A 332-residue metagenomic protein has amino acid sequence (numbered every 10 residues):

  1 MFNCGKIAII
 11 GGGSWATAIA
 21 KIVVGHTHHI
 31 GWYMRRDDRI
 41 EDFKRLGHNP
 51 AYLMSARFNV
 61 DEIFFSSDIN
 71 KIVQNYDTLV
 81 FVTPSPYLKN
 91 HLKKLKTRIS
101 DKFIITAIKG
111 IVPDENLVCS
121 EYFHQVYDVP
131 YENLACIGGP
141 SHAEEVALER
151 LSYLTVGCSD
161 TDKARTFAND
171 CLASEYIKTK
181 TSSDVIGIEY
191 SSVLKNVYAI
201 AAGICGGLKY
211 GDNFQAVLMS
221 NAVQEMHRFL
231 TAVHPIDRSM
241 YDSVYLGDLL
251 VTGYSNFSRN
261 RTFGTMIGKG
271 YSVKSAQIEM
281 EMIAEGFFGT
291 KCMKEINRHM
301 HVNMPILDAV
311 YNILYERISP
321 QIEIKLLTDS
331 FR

Functional and structural regions predicted by a protein language model:
M1-A56, I63-S67: NAD(P)+-binding Rossmann beta1-loop-alpha1 motif at the extreme N-terminus of oxidoreductases
C4-K6, K102, S152: Nucleotide donor/acceptor-binding cores
V60, S66-Q74, T78-E149, F167-N169: Rossmann-like NAD(P)(H) cofactor-binding subdomain of soluble oxidoreductases
Y87, V126-N133, L151-S239: Internal alpha-helical scaffold of NAD(P)-dependent oxidoreductase catalytic cores
T106, N133-G138, T179-S183, Y241 (+1 more regions): General beta-strand structural signal in soluble alpha/beta enzymes
K195, A202-G206, T231-R332: NAD(P)-dependent Rossmann-like dehydrogenase/reductase catalytic/cofactor-binding core
